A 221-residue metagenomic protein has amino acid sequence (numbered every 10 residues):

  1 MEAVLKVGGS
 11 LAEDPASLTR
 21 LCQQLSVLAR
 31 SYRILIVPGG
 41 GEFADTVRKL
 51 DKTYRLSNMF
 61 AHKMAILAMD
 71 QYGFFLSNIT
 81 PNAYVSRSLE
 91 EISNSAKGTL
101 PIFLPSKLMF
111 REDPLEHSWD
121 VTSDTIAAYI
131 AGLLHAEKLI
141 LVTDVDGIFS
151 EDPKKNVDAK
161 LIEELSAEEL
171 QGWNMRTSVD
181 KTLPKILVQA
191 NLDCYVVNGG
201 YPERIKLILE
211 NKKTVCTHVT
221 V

Functional and structural regions predicted by a protein language model:
M1-V221: C-terminal catalytic "cap/lid" subdomain
